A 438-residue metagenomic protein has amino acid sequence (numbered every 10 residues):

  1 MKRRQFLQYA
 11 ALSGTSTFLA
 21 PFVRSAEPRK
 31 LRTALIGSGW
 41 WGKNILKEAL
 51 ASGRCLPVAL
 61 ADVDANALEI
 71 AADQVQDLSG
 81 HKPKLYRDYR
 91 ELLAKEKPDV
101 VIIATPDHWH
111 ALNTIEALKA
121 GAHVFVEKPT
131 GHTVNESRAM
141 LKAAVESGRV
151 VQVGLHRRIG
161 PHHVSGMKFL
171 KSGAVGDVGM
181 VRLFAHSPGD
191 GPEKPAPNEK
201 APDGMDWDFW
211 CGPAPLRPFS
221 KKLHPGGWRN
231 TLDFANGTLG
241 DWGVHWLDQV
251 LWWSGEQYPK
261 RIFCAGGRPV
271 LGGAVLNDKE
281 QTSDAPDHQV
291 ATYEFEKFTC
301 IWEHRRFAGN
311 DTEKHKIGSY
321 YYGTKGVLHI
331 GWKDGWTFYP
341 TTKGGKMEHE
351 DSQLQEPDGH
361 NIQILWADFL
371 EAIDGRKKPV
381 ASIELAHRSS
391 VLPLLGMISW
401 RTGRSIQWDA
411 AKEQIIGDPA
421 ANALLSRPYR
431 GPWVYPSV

Functional and structural regions predicted by a protein language model:
M1-V126, H132-V150: N-terminal glycine-/serine-/threonine-rich beta1-alpha1-beta2 phosphate-ribose binding loop of Rossmann-like
Q8, K47, E69, D73 (+14 more regions): A broad, structural surface signal
T33-L35, P57-A61, I102-I103, F125-V126 (+8 more regions): Structural recognition of the beta-strand scaffold that forms the well-ordered cores of secreted hydrolase catalytic
S38, I159, G359-Q363: Generic alpha-helical segment signature
S52, H81, A143-R149, S172-G176 (+2 more regions): Secondary-structure transition/capping motifs at alpha-helix termini and the adjoining loop/turn into the next element
D64-A67, Y86, P106-H110, T130-H132 (+6 more regions): Short, solvent-exposed turn/loop segments enriched in Gly/Ser/Thr/Pro and often Arg
H123-F125, T130-F209: A contiguous active-site-proximal alpha/beta segment in oxidoreductase catalytic domains
V164-S165, D177, R182-F184, P188-E384 (+1 more regions): Contiguous beta-strand/loop segments that form the cofactor/metal-binding neighborhood of enzyme cores
